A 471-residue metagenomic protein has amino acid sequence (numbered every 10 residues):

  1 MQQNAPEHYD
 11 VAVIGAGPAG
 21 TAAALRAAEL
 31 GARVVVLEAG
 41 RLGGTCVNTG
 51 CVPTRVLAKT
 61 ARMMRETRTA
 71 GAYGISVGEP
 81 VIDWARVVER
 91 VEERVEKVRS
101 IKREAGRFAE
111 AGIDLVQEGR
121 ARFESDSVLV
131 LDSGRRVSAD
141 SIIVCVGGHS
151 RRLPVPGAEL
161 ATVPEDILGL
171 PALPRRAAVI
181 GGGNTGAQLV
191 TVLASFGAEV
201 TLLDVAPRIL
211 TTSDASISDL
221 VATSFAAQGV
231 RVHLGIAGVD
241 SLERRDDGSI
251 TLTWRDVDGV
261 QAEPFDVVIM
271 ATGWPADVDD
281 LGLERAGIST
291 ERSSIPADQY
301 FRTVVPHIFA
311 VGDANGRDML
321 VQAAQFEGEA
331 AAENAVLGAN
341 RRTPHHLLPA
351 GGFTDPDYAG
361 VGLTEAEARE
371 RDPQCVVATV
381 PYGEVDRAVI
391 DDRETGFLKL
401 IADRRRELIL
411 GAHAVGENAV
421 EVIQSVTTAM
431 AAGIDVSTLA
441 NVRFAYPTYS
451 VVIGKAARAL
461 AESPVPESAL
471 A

Functional and structural regions predicted by a protein language model:
Q2-Y9, P18, L25-A32, L37-L173 (+7 more regions): Glycine-rich flavin
A12-I14, A121, R136-G147, V179-I180 (+2 more regions): Short hydrophobic core segments
I14-A19, L25-G40, T45, V52 (+3 more regions): Flexible, glycine-rich terminal cap/loop adjacent to redox cofactors in electron-transfer oxidoreductases
G15-G20, G147, G181-G186, G273 (+3 more regions): Conserved phosphate-binding and hydrolysis motifs of nucleotide-dependent enzymes
V77-G78, D114-L131, V137, F196-Q299 (+2 more regions): A Rossmann-like FAD-binding core segment of flavoenzymes
A158-R175, A262-L337: FAD-site-proximal beta/loop scaffold in flavoenzymes
P171-S213, L320: Rossmann-like NAD(P)H-binding beta-loop-alpha module
